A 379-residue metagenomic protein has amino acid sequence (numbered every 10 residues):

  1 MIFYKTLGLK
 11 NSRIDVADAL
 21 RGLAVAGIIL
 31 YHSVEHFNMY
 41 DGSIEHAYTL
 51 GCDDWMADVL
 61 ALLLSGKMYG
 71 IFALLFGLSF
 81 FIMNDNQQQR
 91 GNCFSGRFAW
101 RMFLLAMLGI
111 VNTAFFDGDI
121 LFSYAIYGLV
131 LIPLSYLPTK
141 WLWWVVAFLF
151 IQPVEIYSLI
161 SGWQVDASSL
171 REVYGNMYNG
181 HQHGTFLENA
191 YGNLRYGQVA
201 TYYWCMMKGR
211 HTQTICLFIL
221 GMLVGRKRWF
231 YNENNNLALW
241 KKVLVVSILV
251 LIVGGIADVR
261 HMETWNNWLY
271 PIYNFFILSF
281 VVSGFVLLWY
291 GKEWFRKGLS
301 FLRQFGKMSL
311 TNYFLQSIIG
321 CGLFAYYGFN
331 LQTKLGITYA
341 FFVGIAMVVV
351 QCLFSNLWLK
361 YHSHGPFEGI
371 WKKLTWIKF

Functional and structural regions predicted by a protein language model:
I2-F76: N-terminal signal-anchor module of multipass membrane proteins
N11-A26, L137-F150, A238: Alpha-helical transmembrane segments and their helix-start/interface "positive-inside/aromatic belt" motifs in integral
S12-V25, W240-S247, K292-I319, I337-T338 (+1 more regions): Functional transmembrane helices that form membrane-embedded active or gating regions
V34-L64, G91, S95-G96, M107 (+5 more regions): Juxtamembrane/transmembrane-helix boundary motifs at the membrane-water interface
G70-D85, F122-S135, K208-N232, Y273-E293: Specific transmembrane alpha-helix
N92-F94, V130-F148, M222-V245: Solvent-exposed interhelical
A147-V224: Long hydrophobic alpha-helical segments that form multi-pass transmembrane helix bundles in integral membrane proteins
E263-Y361: Alpha-helical transmembrane segments of multi-pass integral membrane proteins
